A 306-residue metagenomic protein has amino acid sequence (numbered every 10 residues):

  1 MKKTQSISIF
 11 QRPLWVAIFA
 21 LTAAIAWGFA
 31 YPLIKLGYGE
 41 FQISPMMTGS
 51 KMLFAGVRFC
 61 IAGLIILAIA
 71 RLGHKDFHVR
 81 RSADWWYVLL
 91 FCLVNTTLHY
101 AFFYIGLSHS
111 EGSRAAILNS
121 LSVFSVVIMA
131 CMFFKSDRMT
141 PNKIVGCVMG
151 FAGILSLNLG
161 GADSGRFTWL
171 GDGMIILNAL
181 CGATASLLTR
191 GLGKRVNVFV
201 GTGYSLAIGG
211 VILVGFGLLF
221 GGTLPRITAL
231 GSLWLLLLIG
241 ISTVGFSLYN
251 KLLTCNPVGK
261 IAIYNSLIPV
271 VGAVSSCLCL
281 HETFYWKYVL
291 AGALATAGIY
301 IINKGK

Functional and structural regions predicted by a protein language model:
K2-L53, L93, G165-G191, S275: Glycine-/small-residue-enriched transmembrane alpha-helix faces in small-molecule transporters and effluxers
R12-A17, M47-M52, R80-W86, L159-C181 (+2 more regions): Juxtamembrane helix-entry segments on the extracytoplasmic side of multipass membrane proteins
A26-M47, I61, Y100-S110, L118 (+3 more regions): Juxtamembrane C-cap of transmembrane helices in multi-pass membrane transport proteins
G37, F54, G106, M132-K135 (+6 more regions): Hydrophobic/aromatic residues within transmembrane alpha-helices of multi-pass small-molecule transporters
S44-N95, S125-M129, M149, C181-L188 (+2 more regions): Transmembrane alpha-helices of multi-pass small-molecule transport proteins
L53-A55, C60, L64, V94-N95 (+3 more regions): Specific alpha-helical transmembrane segments that line the substrate/conduction pathway and gating interfaces
I66, I128-M129, T140-G160, S266 (+2 more regions): Hydrophobic transmembrane alpha-helices of multi-pass small-molecule transport proteins
R71-A115, N119, S156, L238-N256: Specific transmembrane alpha-helical segments of multi-pass solute transporters/efflux pumps, especially DMT/EamA
